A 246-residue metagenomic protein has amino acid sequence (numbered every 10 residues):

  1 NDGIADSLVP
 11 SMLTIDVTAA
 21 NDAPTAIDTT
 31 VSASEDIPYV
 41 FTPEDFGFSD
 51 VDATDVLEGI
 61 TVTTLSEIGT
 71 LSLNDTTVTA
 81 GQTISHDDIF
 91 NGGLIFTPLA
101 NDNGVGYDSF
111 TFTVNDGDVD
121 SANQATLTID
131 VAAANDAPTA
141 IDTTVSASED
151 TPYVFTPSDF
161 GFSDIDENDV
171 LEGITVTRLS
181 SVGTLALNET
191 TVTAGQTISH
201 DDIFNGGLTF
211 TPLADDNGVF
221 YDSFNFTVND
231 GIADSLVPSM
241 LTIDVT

Functional and structural regions predicted by a protein language model:
N1-N21, A33-V40, D45-V56, S66-A134 (+3 more regions): Acidic, turn/loop-rich segments in luminal/extracellular domains of secretory-pathway and cell-surface proteins
D22-T29, D136-T143: Proline-enriched interdomain boundary motifs that mark the N-terminal boundary and often initiate the first structured
G59: Catalytic-core segments of thiol-dependent peptidases
G173: Conserved, well-structured core segments
